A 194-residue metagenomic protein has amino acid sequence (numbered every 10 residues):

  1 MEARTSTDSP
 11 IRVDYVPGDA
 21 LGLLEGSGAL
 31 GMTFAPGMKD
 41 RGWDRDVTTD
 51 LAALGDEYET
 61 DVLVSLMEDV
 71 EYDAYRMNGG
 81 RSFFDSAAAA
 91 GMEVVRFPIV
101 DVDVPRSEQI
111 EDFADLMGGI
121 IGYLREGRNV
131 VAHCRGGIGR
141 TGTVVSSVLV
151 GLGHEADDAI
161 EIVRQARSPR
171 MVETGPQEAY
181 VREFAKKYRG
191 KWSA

Functional and structural regions predicted by a protein language model:
M1-V131, V144-A194: Cys-dependent protein tyrosine phosphatase-like superfamily
C134: Short cysteine clusters
G137: Conserved G/P- and acidic residue-centered "switch" motifs that form tight phosphate/ATP-binding loops in soluble
T141: Ser/Thr-glycine-rich phosphate-binding loops at phosphate-binding pockets of nucleotides, nucleotide cofactors
